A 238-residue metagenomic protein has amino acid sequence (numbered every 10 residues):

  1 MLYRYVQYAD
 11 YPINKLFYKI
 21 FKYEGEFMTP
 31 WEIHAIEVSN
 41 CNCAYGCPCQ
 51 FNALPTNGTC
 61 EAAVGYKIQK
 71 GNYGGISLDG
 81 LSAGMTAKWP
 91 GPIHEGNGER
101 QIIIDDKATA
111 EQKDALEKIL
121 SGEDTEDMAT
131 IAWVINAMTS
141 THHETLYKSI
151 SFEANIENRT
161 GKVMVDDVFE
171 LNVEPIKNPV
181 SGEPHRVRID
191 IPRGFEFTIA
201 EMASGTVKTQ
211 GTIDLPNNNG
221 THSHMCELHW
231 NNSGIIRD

Functional and structural regions predicted by a protein language model:
Y8-F27: Short, Lys/Arg-enriched N-terminal segments with co-localized hydrophobic residues within the first ~10-30 amino acids
T29-Y73: N-terminal ordered "arm"
Q50-T59, G91-G96, L146-M164, M202 (+2 more regions): Short, surface-exposed loop and linker segments with low hydrophobicity and enrichment for Pro/Ser/Thr
G58-A129: Aromatic- and glycine-enriched beta-alpha-beta binding-site module
G98, I102-V187: Charged linear interaction tracts used for macromolecular binding and regulation
I176-D238: Extended, charged low-complexity segments that frequently continue into or abut oligomerization scaffolds
